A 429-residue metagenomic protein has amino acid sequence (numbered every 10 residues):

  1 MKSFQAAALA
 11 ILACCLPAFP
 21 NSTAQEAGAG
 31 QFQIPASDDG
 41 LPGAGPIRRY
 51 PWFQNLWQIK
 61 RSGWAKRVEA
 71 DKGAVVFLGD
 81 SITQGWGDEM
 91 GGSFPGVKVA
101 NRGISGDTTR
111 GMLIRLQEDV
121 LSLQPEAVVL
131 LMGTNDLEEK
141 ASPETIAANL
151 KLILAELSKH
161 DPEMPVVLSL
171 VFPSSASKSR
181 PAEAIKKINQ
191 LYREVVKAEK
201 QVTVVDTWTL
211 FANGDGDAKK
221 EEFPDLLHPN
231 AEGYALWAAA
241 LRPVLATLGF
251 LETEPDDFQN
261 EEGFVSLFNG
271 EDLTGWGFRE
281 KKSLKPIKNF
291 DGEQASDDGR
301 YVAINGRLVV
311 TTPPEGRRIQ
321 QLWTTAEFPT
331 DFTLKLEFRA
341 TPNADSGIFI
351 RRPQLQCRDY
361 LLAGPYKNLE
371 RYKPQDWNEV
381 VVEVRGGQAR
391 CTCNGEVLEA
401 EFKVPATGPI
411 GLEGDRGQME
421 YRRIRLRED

Functional and structural regions predicted by a protein language model:
M1-F77, T83-D88, G92-S93, L123 (+3 more regions): N-terminal secretory targeting modules
L41-Q54, G87, P95-G111, E138 (+4 more regions): Acidic/histidine-rich helix-loop elements that form or flank divalent-metal/phosphate-binding sites at the catalytic
A74-L78, V99-G103, A127-M132, P165-L170 (+4 more regions): Structural recognition of the beta-strand scaffold that forms the well-ordered cores of secreted hydrolase catalytic
S81-G85, S105-T109, T134-E139, F172-A176 (+7 more regions): Solvent-exposed loop/turn segments at secondary-structure junctions within structured extracellular/periplasmic domains
T83-A100, T109-K151, E156, V167 (+1 more regions): Oxyanion-hole/transition-state-stabilizing segment in secreted/luminal serine hydrolases and related acyltransferases
A147-S169, K187, L191-V202: Charged, glycine-enriched surface loops/patches that mediate electrostatic binding to polyanionic ligands
K151, A198, L251-D429: Carbohydrate-interacting regions of secretory-pathway proteins
P173-E252: Catalytic His-Asp segment of secreted/periplasmic serine-dependent ester chemistry enzymes
